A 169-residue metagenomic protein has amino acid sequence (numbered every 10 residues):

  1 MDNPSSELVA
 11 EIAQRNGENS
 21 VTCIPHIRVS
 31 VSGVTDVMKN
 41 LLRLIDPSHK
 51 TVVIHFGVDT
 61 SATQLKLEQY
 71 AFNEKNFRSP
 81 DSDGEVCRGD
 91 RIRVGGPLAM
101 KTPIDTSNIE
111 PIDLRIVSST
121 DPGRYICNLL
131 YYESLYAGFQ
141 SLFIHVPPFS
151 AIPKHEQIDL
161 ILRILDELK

Functional and structural regions predicted by a protein language model:
M1-R124, S134-F139, H155-D159, D166-K169: N-terminal catalytic or cofactor-binding beta/alpha core of small enzyme domains
V58, V146-P147: Short, well-ordered beta-to-alpha junction loops that form the rim of enzyme active sites and present histidine/acidic
I126-N128: Active-site glycine-rich loop that binds ribose-phosphate moieties when present
